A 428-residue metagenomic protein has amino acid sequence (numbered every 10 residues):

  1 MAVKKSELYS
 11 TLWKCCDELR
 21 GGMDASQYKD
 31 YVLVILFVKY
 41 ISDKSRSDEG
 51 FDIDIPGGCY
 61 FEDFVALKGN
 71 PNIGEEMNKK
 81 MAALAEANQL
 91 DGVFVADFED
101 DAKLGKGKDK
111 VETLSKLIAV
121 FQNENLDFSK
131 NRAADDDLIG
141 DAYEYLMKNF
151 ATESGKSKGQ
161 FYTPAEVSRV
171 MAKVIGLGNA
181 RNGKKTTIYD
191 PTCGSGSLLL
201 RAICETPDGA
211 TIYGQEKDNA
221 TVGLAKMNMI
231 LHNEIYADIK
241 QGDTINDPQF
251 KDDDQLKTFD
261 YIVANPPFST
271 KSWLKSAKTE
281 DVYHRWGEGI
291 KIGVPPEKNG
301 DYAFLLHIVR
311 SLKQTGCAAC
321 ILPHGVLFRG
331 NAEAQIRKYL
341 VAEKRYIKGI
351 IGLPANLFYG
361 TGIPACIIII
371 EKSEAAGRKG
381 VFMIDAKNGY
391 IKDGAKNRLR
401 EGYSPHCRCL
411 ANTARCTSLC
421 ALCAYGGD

Functional and structural regions predicted by a protein language model:
M1-N179, K240-Q249, D253, G352-N356 (+2 more regions): Non-catalytic, mostly N-terminal accessory regions of nucleic-acid modification and defense proteins
A2-V3, L256-D428: A conserved structural/catalytic subdomain of Rossmann-like adenosyl-cofactor enzymes
E7, T11, K217, G300: Soluble or luminal CAZymes and related metallo-dependent hydrolases
E18, V120, E124, Y145 (+10 more regions): Conserved, well-folded catalytic cores of nucleic-acid-processing and energy-transducing macromolecular machines
F37-I41, L126, M147-A151, I230 (+4 more regions): Non-catalytic alpha-helical coupling and interface elements of nucleotide-dependent molecular machines and regulators
A151-S154, D208-A210, K392: Short small-residue beta-strand/loop micro-motif enriched in glycine and branched aliphatics
S157-A264, S269-E280, W286-K291, Y302-A303 (+3 more regions): Conserved S-adenosyl-L-methionine
